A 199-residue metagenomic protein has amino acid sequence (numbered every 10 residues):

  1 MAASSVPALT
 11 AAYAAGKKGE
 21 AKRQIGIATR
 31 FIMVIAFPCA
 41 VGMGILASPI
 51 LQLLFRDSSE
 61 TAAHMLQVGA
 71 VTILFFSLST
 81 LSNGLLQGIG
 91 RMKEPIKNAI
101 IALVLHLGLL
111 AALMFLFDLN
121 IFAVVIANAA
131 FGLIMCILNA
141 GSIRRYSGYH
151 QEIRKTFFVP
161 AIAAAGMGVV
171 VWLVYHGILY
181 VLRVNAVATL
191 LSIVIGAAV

Functional and structural regions predicted by a protein language model:
M1-A11, F76, M167, V171 (+1 more regions): Transmembrane helical elements of multi-pass membrane transporters/channels
M1-G16, K22-T29, L85: Helix-loop junctions and terminal segments of transmembrane helices in multi-pass membrane transport/translocation
G16-G19, I143-P160: Interhelical loop/hinge segments that connect adjacent transmembrane helices in multipass membrane
Q24-I25, T29-G44, I121-Y146, A161: Short alpha-helical transmembrane segments in multi-pass integral membrane proteins
G26, M43-L74, L182-V187: Interfacial segments at transmembrane-helix termini and the short loops linking adjacent helices
I32, L66-G69, I73, A99-L103 (+1 more regions): Residue-level recognition of transmembrane alpha-helices in multi-pass small-molecule transporters/permeases
V71-I101: Membrane-interface junctions at transmembrane-helix termini in multi-pass inner-membrane proteins
K93, L103-G141, Q151, L173-I195: Membrane-interface helix-loop junctions in multi-pass transport and translocation proteins
